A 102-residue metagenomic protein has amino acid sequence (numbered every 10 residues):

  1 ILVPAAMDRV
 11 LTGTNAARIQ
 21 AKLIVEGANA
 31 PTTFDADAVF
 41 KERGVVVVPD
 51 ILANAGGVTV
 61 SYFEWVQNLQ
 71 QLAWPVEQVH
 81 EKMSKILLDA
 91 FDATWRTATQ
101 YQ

Functional and structural regions predicted by a protein language model:
I1-T12, V25: Rossmann-like NAD(P)-binding element
V10-A16, T32-F34: Short, well-ordered alpha-helical microsegments
I19: Conserved structured catalytic cores and adjacent interaction surfaces of nucleotide-binding/hydrolyzing enzymes
K22-Q102: Adenosine-phosphate binding glycine-rich loop
